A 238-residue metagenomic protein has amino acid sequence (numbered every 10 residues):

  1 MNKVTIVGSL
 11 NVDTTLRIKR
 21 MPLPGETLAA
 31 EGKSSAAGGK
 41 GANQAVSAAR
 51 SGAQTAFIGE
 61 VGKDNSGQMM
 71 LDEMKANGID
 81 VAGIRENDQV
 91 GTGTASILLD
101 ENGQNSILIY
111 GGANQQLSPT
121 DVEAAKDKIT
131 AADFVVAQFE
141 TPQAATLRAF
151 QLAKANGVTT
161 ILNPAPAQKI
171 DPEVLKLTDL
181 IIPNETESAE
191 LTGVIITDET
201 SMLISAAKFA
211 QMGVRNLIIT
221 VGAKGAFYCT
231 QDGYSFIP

Functional and structural regions predicted by a protein language model:
M1-E60, N65-I79, I237-P238: Glycine-rich phosphate/adenosyl-contacting loop at the front of the ribokinase-like
M1-V4, Q168-E173, E199-P238: Conserved phosphate-binding/catalytic region of the ribokinase-like
V46, T94-L98, S106, G225-C229: Short beta-strand scaffold segments in enzyme catalytic cores
A49, K75, K154-A155, A210: Anion (oxyanion) recognition and catalysis
A82-N87, I97-F134, F139: Conserved phosphate-binding/catalytic loop of the ribokinase/pfkB sugar-kinase fold
F134-I204, A223-A226: Conserved beta-alpha-beta core of the PfkB/ribokinase-like small-molecule kinase fold
